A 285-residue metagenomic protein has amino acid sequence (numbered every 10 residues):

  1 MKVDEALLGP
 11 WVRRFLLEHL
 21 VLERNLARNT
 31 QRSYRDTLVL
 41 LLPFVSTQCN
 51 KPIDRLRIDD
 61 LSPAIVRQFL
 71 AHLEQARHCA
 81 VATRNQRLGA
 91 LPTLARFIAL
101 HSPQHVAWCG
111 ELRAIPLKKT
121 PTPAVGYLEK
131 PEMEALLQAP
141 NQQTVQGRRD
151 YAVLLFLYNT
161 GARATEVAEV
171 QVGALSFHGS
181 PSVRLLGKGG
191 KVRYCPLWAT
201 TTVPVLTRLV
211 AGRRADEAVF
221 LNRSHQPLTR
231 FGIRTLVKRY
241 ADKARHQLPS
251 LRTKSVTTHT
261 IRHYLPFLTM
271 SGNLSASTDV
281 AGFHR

Functional and structural regions predicted by a protein language model:
M1-R285: Conserved catalytic core of the tyrosine transesterase superfamily
